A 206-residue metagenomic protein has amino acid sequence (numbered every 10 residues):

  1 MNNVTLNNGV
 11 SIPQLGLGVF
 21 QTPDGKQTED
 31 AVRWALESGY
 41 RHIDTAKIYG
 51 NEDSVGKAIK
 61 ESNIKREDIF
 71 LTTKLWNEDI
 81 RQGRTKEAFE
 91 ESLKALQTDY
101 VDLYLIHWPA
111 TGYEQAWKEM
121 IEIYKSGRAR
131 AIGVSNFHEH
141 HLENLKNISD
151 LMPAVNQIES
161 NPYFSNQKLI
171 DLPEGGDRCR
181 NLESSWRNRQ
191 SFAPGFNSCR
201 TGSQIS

Functional and structural regions predicted by a protein language model:
M1-I69: N-terminal binding-site loop/beta-alpha segment at the start of enzyme catalytic domains that lines or forms
M1-V4, D53-K60, F89-E91, E139-E143 (+1 more regions): Alpha-helical scaffolding within the catalytic cores of extracellular/periplasmic polymer-degrading hydrolases
L17, A35, I43, V55 (+9 more regions): Conserved, mostly hydrophobic/aromatic
F20-T22, A46-I48, K74-E78, I106-P109 (+3 more regions): Active-site beta-loop-alpha junctions enriched in small/polar residues
P23-L36, I80-L96, Q115, H140-N144 (+1 more regions): Short, acidic/polar
E61-D68, L96-T98, Y124-R128, I148-M152: Short helix-capping segments at alpha-helix termini
K74-E122: Glycine/small-residue-rich loop that forms an oxyanion/phosphate-binding "nest" at active or ligand-binding sites
P109-S206: Beta/alpha (TIM)-barrel catalytic core signal, keyed to glycine-rich beta->alpha loops juxtaposed to Asp/Glu that bind
